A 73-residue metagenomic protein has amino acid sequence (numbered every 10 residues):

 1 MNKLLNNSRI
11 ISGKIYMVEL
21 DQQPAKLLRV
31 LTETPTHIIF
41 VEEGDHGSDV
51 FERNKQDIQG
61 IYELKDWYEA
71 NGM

Functional and structural regions predicted by a protein language model:
M1-R9: Mixed-charge, Lys/Arg-rich low-complexity intrinsically disordered regions
L4, P35-H37, V41, W67 (+1 more regions): Residue-level signal for functionally critical sites in structured catalytic/ligand-binding pockets
I15, Q23-F51: Basic/aromatic-rich interaction segments and small domains that mediate binding to polyanionic partners
G44-M73: Intrinsically disordered, low-complexity, charged/polar segments
